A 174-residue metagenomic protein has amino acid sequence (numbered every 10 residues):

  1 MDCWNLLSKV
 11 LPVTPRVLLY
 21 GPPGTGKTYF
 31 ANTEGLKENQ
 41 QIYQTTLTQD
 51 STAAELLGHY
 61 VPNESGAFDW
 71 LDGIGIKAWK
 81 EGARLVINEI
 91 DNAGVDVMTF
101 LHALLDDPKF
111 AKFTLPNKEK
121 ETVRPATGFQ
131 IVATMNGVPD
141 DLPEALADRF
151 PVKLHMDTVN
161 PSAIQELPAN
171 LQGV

Functional and structural regions predicted by a protein language model:
M1-V174: AAA+ P-loop NTPase catalytic core and its hallmark functional loops
